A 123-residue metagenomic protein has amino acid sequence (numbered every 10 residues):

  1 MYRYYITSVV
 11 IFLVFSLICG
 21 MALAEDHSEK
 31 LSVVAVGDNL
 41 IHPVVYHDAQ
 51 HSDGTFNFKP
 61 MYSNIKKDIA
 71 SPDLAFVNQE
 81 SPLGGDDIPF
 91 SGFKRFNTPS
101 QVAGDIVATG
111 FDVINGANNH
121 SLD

Functional and structural regions predicted by a protein language model:
M1-V9: Bacterial N-terminal signal peptides that target proteins for export
S8-I18: Bacterial N-terminal signal peptides
G20-D123: Acidic, metal/ion-coordinating pockets
